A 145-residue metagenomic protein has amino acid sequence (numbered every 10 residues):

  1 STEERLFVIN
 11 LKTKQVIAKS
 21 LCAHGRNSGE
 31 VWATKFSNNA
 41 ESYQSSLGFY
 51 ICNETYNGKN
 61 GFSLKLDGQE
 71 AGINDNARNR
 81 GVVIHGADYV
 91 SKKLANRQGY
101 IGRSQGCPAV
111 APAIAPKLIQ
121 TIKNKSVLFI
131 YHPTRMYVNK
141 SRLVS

Functional and structural regions predicted by a protein language model:
S1-Q105, P112-S126, R135-V144: Cell wall/extracellular polymer interaction/catalysis modules
